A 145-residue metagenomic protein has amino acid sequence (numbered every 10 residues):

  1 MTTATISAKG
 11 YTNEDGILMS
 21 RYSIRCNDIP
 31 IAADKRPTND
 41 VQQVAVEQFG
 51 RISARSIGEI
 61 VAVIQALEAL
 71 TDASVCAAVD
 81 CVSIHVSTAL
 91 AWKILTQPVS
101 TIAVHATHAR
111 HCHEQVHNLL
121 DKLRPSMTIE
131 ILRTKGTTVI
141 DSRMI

Functional and structural regions predicted by a protein language model:
M1-I57, E68: RNase H-like nuclease fold core
I60: Catalytic phosphate/metal-binding cores of nucleic-acid and nucleotide-processing enzymes, i.e., regions that mediate
V63-M144: RNase H catalytic domain
